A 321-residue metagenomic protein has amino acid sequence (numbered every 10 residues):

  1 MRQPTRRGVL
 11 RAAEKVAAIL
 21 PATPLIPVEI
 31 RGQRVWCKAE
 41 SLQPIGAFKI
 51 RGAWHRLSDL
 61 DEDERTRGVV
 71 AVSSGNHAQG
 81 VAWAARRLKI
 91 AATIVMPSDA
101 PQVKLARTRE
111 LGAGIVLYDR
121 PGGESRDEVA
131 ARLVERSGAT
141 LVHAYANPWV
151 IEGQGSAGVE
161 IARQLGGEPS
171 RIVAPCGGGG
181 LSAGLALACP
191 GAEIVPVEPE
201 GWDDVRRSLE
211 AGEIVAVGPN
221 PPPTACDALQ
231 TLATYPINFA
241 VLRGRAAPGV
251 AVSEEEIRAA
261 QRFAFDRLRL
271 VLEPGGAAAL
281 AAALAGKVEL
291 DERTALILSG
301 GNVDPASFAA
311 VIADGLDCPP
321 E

Functional and structural regions predicted by a protein language model:
M1-E321: PLP-dependent amino-acid enzyme catalytic core
